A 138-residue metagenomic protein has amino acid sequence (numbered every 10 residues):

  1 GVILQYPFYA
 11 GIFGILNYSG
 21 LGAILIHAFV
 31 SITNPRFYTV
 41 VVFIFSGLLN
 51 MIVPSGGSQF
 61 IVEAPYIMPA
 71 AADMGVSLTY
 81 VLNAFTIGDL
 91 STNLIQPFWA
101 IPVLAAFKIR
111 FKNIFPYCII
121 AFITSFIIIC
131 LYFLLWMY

Functional and structural regions predicted by a protein language model:
I3, I44, L48, I123 (+1 more regions): Generic alpha-helical transmembrane segments of integral inner-membrane proteins, especially permease/transport modules
L4, F8, N83-I87, F115-I123: Internal alpha-helical transmembrane segments of multi-pass membrane proteins, especially GPCRs
L4-L16, V30-P69, M74: Hydrophobic alpha-helical transmembrane segments of multi-pass integral membrane proteins, predominantly secondary
G14-I26, I52, Y132-Y138: Transmembrane helix-loop junctions in multi-pass membrane proteins
I24-H27, G57-A70, F98-R110: Re-entrant/interfacial helical elements at transmembrane boundaries that shape and gate the permeation pathway
A28-F29, T33-F37, T86-N93: Structural signature of hydrophobic alpha-helical transmembrane segments
T92-Y138: Juxtamembrane and boundary regions of transmembrane helices in multi-pass small-molecule transporters and channels
